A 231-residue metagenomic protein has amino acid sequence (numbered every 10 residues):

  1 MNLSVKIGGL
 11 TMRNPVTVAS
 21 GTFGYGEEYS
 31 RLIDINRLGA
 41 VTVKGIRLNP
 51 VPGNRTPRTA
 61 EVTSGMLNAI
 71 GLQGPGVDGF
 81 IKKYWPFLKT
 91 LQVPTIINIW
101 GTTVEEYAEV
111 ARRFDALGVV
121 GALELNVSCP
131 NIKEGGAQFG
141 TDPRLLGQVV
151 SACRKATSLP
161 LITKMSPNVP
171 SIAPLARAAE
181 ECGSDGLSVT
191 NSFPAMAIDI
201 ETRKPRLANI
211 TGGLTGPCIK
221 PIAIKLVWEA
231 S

Functional and structural regions predicted by a protein language model:
M1-T95, W100-T102: N-terminal capping/small domains of soluble enzymes
R31, I35, A40, K82 (+2 more regions): Alpha/beta enzyme core
